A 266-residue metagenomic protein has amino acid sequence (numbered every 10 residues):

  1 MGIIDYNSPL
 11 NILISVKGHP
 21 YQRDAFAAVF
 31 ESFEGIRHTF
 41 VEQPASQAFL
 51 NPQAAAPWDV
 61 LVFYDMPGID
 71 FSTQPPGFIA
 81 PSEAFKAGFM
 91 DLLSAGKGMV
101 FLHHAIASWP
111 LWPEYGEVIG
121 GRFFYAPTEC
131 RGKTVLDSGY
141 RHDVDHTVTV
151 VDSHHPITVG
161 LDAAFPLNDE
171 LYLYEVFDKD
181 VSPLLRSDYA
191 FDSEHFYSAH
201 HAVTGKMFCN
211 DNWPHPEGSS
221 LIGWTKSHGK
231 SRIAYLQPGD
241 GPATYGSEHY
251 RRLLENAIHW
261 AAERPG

Functional and structural regions predicted by a protein language model:
G2-N7, H201-G266: Extracellular ligand-binding/catalytic regions of CAZymes and related secreted enzymes and adhesion modules
G2-V60, P67: Aromatic-Pro/Gly-enriched surface loop or interdomain linker that acts as a lid/target-recognition segment
I3, D24, A28, F33 (+2 more regions): Catalytic beta-strand/loop cores that center a nucleophilic Ser/Cys/Thr and support acyl-enzyme chemistry
Y6, A55-W112, K230: Short alpha-beta junction capping motif
H19-P20, A45-S46, P67-D70, A105-W109 (+2 more regions): Solvent-exposed loop/turn segments at secondary-structure junctions within structured extracellular/periplasmic domains
P44-P52, A87, E217-G223: Alpha-helical scaffolding within the catalytic cores of extracellular/periplasmic polymer-degrading hydrolases
A107-L136, D143-V144, V148: Short, glycine-/small-residue-rich phosphate/pyrophosphate-handling segment
